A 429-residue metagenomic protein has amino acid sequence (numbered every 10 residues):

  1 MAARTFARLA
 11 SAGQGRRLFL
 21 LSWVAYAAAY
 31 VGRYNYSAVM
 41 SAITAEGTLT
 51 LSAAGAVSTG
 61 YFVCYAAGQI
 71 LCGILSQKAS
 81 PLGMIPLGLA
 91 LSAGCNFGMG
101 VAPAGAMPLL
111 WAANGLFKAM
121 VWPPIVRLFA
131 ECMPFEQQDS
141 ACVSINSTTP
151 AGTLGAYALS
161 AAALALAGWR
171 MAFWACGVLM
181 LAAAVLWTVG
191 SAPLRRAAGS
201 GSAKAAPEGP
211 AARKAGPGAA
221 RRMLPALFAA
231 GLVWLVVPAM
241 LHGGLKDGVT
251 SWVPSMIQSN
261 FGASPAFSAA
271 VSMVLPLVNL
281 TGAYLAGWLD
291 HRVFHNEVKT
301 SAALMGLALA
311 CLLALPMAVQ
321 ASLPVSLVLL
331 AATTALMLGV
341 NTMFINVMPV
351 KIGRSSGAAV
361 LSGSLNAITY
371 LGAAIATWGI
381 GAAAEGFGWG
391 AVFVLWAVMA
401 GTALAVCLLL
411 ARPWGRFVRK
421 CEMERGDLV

Functional and structural regions predicted by a protein language model:
Y36-S37, A230-Y284, N341: Extracytoplasmic gate region of multi-pass secondary transporters
A67-P103: Conserved MFS/SLC helix-loop-helix module at the cytosolic interface between two early adjacent transmembrane helices
G68-S80, A283-H295, A384: Helix-to-loop junctions at the C-terminal end of transmembrane segments in multipass secondary transporters
K78-G88, H291-M305: Cytoplasmic membrane-interface "Motif A"-like loop-to-helix N-cap segments of 12-TM Major Facilitator Superfamily
W111-T149: Cytoplasmic helix-loop-helix junction between adjacent transmembrane helices in 12-TM secondary transporters
I145-R195: Helix-loop-helix hairpin linking two adjacent transmembrane segments in secondary transporters
E297-F344: C-terminal transmembrane helical hairpin of 12-TM major facilitator-type secondary transporters
S355-F387: A late C-terminal transmembrane helix in Major Facilitator Superfamily
